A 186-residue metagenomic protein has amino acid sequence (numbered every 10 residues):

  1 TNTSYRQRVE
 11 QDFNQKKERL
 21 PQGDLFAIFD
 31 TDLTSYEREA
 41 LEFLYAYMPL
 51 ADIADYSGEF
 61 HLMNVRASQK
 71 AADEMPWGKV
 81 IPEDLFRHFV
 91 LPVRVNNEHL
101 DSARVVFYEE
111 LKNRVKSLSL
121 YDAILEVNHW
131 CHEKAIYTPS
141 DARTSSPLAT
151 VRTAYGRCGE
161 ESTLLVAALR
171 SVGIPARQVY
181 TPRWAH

Functional and structural regions predicted by a protein language model:
T1-H129, E133, S140, T150 (+1 more regions): N-terminal accessory/pre-domain segments preceding catalytic cores
M75, Y137, T144, E160: Residue-level detector of functional hotspots within protein domains
V127, A154-V179: Cysteine-centered nucleophilic/redox motifs
I136-T138, Y155: Aromatic-lined, polymer-binding surfaces characteristic of secreted/periplasmic polysaccharide-degrading enzymes
T138-S145, R177-P182: Surface-exposed patches in mature extracellular/periplasmic domains of secreted proteins
R143-T150, R157: Short amphipathic alpha-helical segments at helix-loop
L148-T153, R183-H186: Beta-rich nucleic-acid/ligand-interaction surfaces
